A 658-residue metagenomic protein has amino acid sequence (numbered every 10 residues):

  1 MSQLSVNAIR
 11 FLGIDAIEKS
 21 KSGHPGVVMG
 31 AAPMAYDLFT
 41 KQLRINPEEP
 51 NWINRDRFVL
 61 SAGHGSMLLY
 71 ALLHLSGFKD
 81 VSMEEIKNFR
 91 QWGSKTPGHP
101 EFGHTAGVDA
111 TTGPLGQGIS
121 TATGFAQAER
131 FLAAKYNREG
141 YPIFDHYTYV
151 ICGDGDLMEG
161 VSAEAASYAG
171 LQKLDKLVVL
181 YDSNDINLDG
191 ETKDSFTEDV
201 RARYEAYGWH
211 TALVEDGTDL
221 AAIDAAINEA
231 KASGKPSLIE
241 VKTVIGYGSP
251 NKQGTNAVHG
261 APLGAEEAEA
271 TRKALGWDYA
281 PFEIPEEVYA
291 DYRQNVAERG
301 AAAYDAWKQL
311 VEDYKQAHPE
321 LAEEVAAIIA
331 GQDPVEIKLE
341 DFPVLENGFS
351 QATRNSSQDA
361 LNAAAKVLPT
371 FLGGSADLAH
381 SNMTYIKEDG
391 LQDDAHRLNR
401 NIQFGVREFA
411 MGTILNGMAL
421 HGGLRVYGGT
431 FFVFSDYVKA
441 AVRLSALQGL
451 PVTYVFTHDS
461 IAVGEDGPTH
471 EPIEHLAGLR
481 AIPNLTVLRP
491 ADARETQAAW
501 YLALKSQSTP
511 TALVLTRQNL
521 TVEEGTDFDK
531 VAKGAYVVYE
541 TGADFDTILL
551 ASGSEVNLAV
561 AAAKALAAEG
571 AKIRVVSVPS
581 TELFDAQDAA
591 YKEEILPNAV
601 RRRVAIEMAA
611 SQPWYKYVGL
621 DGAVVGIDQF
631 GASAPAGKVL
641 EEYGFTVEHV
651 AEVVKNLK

Functional and structural regions predicted by a protein language model:
M1-A32, I151-C152, D156-L157, V178 (+6 more regions): Conserved acidic/glycine
K19, N51, Y147-T148, G208-T211 (+4 more regions): Short, surface-exposed connector motifs at secondary-structure boundaries
S20, D56-R57, V108-T111, Y141-E159 (+5 more regions): A short, small-residue-rich loop immediately preceding and capping a beta-strand
G30-Q172, Y385-I386, I414, M418 (+1 more regions): Cofactor-binding active-site loop characterized by glycine-rich and histidine/acidic residues
F89-K95, S375-S381, E388, V406-F409 (+3 more regions): Short glycine-enriched loops at secondary-structure junctions
Q91-G103, Q127, F131-A134, G140-D145 (+5 more regions): Thiamine diphosphate
H470-I473: Flexible, small-/acidic-enriched active-site or ligand-binding loops
